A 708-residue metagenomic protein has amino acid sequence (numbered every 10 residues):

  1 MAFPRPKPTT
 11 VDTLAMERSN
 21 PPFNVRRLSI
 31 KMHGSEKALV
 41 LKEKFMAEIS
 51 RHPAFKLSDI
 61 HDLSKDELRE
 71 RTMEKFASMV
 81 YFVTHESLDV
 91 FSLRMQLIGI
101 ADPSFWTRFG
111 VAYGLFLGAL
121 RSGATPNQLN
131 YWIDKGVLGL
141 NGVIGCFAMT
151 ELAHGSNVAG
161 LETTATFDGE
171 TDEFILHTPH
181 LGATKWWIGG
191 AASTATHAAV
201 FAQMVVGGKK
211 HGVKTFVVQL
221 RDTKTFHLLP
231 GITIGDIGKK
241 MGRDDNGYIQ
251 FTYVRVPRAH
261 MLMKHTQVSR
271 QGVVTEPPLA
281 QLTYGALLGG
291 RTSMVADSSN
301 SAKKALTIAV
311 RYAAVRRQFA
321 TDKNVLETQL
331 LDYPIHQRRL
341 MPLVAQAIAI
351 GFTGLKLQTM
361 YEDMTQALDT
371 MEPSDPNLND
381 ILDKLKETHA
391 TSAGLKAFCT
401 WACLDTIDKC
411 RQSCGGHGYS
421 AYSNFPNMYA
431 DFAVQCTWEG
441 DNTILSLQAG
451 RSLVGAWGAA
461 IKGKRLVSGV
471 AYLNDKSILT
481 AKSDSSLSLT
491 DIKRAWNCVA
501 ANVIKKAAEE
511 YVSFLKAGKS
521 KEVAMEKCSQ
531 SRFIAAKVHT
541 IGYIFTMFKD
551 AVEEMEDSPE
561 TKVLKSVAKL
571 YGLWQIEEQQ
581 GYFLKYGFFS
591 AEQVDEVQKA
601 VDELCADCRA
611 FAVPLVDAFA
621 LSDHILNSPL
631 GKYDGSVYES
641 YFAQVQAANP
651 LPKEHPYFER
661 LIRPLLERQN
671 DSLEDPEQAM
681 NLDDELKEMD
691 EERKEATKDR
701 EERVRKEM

Functional and structural regions predicted by a protein language model:
M1-M708: Flavin-dependent oxidoreductase catalytic core characteristic of acyl-CoA dehydrogenase/oxidase-like enzymes
